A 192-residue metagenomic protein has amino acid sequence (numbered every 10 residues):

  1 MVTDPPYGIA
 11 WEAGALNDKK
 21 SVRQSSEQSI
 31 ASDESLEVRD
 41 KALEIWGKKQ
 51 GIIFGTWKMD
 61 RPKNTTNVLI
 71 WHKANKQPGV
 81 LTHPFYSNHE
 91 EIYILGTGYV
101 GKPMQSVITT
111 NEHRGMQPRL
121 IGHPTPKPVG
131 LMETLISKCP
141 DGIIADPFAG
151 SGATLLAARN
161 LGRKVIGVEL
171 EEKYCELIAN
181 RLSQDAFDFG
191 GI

Functional and structural regions predicted by a protein language model:
M1-A145, A149-I192: Class I S-adenosyl-L-methionine-dependent methyltransferase catalytic core
